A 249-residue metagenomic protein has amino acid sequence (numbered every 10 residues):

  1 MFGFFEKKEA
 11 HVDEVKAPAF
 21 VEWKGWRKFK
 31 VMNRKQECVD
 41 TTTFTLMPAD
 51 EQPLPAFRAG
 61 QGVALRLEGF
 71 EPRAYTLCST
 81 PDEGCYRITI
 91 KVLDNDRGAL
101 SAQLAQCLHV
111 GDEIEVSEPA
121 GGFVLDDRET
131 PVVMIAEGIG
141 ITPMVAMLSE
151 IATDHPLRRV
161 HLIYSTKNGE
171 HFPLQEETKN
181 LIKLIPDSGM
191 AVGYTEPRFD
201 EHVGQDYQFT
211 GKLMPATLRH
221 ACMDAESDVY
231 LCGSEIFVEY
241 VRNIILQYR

Functional and structural regions predicted by a protein language model:
F2-K7, V15, W23-G25, I163-R249: Reductase modules of NAD(P)H-dependent flavoproteins
V12-D112, T166-N168, T195-P197: Ferredoxin-reductase
T76-R87, D126-G138: Short, compositionally biased
S117-E129: A short, basic/flexible loop-to-alpha-helix module at the beginning of a structural domain
L125-R128, D154, M223: Short, flexible hinge/linker loops that cap or flank conserved catalytic cores
P131-V133, H161, D228: Structural motif
I141-T153: Histidine-anchored nucleotide/phosphate-binding helix
T153-V160: Conserved S-adenosyl-L-methionine
